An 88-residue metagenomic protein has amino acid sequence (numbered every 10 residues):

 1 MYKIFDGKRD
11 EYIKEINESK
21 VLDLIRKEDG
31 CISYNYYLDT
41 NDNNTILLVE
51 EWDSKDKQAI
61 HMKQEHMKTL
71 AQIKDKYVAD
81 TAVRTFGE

Functional and structural regions predicted by a protein language model:
M1-K3, S33-M62: Short, well-ordered beta-strand segments in beta-rich or mixed alpha/beta enzyme and ligand-binding folds
F5-G7, E88: Generic structural motif
K8-C31, H66-A71: Short amphipathic alpha-helical segments
D10, K20, D42-T45, I60 (+2 more regions): Amphipathic alpha-helical interaction segments
E15, Y37, H61-Q64, I73: Residue-level signal for well-ordered alpha-helical positions
I32-N44, L70-E88: Glycine-rich beta-strand-turn "strand-cap" elements at beta-sheet edges
Q64-E65, E88: Short beta->alpha connector loops
